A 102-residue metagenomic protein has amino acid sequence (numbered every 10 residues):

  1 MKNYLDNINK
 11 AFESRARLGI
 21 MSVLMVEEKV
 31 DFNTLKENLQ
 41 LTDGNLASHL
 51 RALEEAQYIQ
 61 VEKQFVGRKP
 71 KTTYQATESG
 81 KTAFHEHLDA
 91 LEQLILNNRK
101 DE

Functional and structural regions predicted by a protein language model:
K2-L5, S22, K81-E102: Amphipathic alpha-helical dimerization/coiled-coil segments that flank or bridge DNA-binding/regulatory modules
N3, N7-N45, V66-G67, T73: N-terminal helix-turn-helix DNA-binding core of bacterial DNA-binding proteins
H49: Residues within the DNA-recognition helix of helix-turn-helix
Q57: Glycine-centered, phosphate/nucleic-acid-interacting loop/turn motifs that mediate DNA/RNA or nucleotide
V61: Short beta-strand "wing" residues that participate in macromolecule-binding interfaces
V66-H87: Basic, amphipathic "hinge/linker" alpha-helix immediately C-terminal to the N-terminal HTH DNA-binding motif
